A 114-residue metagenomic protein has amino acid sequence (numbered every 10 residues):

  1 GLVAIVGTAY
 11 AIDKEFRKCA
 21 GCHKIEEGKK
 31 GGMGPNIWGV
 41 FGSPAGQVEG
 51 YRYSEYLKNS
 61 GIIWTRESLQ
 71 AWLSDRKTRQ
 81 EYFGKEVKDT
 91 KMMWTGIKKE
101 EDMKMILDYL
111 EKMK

Functional and structural regions predicted by a protein language model:
G1-A11, E111-K114: N-terminal export/targeting leaders of redox proteins
G7-G32, I37-W38: Sequence/structural segment immediately N-terminal to covalent heme-attachment motifs in c-type and related
H23-E26, L73, K114: Protein kinase-like catalytic domain
G28, S43-G46, K99: Solvent-exposed loop/turn segments at secondary-structure junctions within structured extracellular/periplasmic domains
M33-P35, E49-D102: Axial heme c-ligation environment in periplasmic c-type cytochrome domains
V40-R52: Short microdomains enriched in Cys/His and/or Lys/Arg
F41-P44, L73, L110: Hydrophobic aliphatic residues
D102-K112: Thiol-/selenol-based redox modules, centered on thioredoxin-like and closely related oxidoreductase domains
